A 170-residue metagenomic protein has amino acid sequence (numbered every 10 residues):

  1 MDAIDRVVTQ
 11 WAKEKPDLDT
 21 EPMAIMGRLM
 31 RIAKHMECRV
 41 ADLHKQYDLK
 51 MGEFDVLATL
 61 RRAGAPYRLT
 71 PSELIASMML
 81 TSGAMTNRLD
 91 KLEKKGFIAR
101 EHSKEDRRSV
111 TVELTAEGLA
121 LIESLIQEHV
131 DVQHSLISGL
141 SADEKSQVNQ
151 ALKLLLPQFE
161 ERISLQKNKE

Functional and structural regions predicted by a protein language model:
M1-D17, D143-S146, Q150-E170: C-terminal regulatory/oligomerization modules of transcriptional regulators
M1-Y47: N-terminal leader segment of winged-helix/HTH proteins
M30, A58-A65, I126, K153: Short, locally clustered residues in the helix-turn-helix/winged-helix DNA-binding domain
K45, A76, E93-K94: Alpha-helical residues within the helix-turn-helix
E53-L57: Short alpha-helical "packing" element that flanks the helix-turn-helix/winged-helix DNA-binding module
T81: Helix-turn-helix DNA-binding motif, specifically the short coil turn and the N-cap/start of the second
D90-N149: Charged, amphipathic alpha-helical coiled-coil/dimerization segments
